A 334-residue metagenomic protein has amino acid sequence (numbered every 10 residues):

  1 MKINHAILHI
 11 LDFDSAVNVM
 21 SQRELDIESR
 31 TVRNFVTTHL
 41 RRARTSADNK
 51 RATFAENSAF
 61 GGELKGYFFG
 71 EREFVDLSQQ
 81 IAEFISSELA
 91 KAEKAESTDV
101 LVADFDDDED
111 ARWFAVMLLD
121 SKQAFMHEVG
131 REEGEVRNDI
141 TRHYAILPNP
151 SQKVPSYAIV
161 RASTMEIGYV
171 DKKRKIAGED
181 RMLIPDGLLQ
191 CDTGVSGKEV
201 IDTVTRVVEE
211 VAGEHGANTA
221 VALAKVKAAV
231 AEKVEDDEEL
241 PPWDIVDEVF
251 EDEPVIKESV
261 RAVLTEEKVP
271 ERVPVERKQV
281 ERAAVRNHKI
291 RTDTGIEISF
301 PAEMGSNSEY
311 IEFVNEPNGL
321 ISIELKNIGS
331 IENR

Functional and structural regions predicted by a protein language model:
M1-R282: Long, hydrophobic alpha/beta structural blocks
D247-R334: C-terminal structured domains
